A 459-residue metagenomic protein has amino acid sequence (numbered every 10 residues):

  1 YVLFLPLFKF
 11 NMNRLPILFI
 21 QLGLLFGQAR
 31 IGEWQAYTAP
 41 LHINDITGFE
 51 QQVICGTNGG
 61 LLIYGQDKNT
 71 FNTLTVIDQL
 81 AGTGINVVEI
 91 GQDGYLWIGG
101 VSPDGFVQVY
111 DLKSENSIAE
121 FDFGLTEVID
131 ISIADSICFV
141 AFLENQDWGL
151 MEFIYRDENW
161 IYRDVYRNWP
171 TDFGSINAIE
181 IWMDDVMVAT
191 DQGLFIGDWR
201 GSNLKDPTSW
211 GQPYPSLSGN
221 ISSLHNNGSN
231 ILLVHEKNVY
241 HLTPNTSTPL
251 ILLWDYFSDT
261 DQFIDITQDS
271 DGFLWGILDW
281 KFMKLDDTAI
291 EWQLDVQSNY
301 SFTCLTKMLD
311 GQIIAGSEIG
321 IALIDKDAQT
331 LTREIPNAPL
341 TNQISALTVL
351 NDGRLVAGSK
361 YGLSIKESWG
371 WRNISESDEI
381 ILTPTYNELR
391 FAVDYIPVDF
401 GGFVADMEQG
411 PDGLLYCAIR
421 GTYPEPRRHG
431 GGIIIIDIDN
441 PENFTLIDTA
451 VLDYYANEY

Functional and structural regions predicted by a protein language model:
L3-P6, R14-L25: Sec-dependent N-terminal signal peptides
A29-F49, T75-G91, A119-I133, D164-I181 (+7 more regions): Short coil-to-beta transitions that initiate beta-strands within beta-rich domains
Q52-C55, Y95-I98, C138-A141, D185-V188 (+6 more regions): Conserved beta-propeller blade signature
G56-V76: Beta-propeller domains
G60-L62, P103-G105, E144-W148, G193-F195 (+5 more regions): Short glycine/acidic-enriched loop and turn motifs that connect beta-strands
G65-N69, Y110-E115, I154-E158, W199-S202 (+5 more regions): Short loop/turn segments that connect beta-strands within beta-propeller blades
E89-Y155: A generic tandem-repeat structural signature
G430-I438: Beta-propeller blade signature
